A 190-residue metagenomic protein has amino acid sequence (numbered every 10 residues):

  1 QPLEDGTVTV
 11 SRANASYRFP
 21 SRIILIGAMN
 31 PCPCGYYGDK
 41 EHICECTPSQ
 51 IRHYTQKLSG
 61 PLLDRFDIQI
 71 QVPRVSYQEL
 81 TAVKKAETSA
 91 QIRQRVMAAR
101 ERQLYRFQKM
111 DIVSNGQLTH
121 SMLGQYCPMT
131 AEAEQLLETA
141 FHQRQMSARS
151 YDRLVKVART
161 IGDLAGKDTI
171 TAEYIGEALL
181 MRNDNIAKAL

Functional and structural regions predicted by a protein language model:
P2-A189: Basic, amphipathic alpha-helical bundle interface domains used for macromolecular binding and assembly
